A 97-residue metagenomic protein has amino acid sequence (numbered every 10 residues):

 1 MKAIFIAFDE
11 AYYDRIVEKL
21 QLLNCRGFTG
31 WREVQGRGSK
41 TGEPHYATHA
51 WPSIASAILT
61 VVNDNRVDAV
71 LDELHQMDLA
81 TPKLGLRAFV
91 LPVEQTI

Functional and structural regions predicted by a protein language model:
M1-I97: Positively charged, small/polar-rich N-terminal and surface patches that mediate targeting and assembly and bind
